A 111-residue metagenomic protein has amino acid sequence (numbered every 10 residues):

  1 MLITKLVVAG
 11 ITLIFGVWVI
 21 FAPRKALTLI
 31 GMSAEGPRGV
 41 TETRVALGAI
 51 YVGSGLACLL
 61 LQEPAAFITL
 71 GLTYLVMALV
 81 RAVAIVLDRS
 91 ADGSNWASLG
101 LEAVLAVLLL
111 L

Functional and structural regions predicted by a protein language model:
L2-F21: N-terminal signal-anchor transmembrane alpha helix
A22-V40: Cytosolic, membrane-interface loops and tails of multi-pass inner-membrane proteins
G39-A46, A97-L111: Small-residue-rich segments of transmembrane alpha-helices in multi-pass membrane proteins, especially helix faces
G39-L60, L72: Core segments of alpha-helical transmembrane spans in multipass integral membrane proteins
A49-A57, L79-R81, A103-L105: Hydrophobic, membrane-inserted alpha-helices
L60-A66, L111: Transmembrane helix interruption/hinge and helix-loop junction motifs
Q62-P64, L79-S94: Membrane-helix boundary connector in multi-pass membrane proteins
